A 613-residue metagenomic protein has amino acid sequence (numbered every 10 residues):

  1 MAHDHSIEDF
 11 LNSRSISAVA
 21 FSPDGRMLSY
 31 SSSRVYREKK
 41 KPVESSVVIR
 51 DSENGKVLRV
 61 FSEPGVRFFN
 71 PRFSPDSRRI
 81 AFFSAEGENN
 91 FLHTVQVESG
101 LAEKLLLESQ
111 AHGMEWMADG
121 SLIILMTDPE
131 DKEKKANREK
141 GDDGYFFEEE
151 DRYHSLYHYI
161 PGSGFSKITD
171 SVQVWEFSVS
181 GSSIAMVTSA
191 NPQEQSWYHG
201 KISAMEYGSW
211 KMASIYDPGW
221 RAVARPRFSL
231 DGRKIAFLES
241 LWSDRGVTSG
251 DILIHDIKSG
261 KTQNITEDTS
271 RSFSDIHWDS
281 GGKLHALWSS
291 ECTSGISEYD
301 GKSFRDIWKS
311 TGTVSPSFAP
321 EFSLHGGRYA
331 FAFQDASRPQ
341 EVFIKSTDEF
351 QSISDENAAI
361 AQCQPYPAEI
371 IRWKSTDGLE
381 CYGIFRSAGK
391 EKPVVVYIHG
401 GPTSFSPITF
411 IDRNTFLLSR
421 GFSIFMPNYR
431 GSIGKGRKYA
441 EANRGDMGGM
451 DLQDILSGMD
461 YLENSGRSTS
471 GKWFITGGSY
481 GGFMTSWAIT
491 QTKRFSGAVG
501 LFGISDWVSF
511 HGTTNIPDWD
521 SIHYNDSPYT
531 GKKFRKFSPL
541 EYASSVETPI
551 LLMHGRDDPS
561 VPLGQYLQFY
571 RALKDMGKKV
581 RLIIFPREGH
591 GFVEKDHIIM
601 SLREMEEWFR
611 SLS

Functional and structural regions predicted by a protein language model:
H5-F10, V57-F61, A102-L106, F165-T169 (+3 more regions): A short beta-strand motif characteristic of beta-propeller blades
A18, E133-K134, E149-L156, W175-F177 (+6 more regions): Non-catalytic accessory segments flanking enzyme active sites
P23-D24, P75-D76, A118-D119, V179-G181 (+3 more regions): Residue-level detector of Asp-centered blade-edge/turn motifs that repeat once per structural unit in beta-propeller
L28, I80, L122-I123, I184 (+3 more regions): Hydrophobic beta-strand positions that form the internal "hydrophobic ladder" of WD40/Gbeta-like beta-propeller blades
S32-S46, S62-F68, F83-H93, L107-H112 (+12 more regions): A flexible loop/linker signature enriched in serine peptidases of the S9 family
S52-G55, Q96-G100, I160-S163, E206-W210 (+3 more regions): Short loop/turn segments that connect beta-strands within beta-propeller blades
E356-G471, G478, F510-P517: Cap/lid segment of the alpha/beta-hydrolase catalytic domain
Y429-S613: Active-site-proximal cap/loop segments of hydrolase catalytic domains
